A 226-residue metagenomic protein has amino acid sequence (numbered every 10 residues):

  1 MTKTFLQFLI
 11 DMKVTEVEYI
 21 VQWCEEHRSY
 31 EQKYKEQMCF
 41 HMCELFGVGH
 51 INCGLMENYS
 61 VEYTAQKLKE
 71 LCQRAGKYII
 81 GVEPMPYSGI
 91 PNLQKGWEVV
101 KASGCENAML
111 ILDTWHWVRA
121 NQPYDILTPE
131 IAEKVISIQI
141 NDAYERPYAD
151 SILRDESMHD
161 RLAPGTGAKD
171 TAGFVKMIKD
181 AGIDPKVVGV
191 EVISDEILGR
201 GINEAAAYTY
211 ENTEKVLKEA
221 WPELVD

Functional and structural regions predicted by a protein language model:
M1-F5, K35, G173-F174: Alpha-helical scaffolding within the catalytic cores of extracellular/periplasmic polymer-degrading hydrolases
F8-L110, R119, G201-Y208, N212 (+1 more regions): Active-site acidic/histidine proton-transfer and metal-coordination neighborhood in alpha/beta enzyme cores
V21, P86, H116, D142-E145 (+1 more regions): Short, glycine/acidic-enriched loop or turn micro-motifs at the edges of active sites
Y30, L93-Q94, V118-P185, G199-E204: Gly/Pro-rich active-site loop or hairpin
C43, I80, D113, I138 (+4 more regions): Conserved, mostly hydrophobic/aromatic
G54, N141, E191: Conserved residues at the C-terminal ends of beta-strands
K186-L198: Short helix/strand-capping connector loops at secondary-structure junctions
E191, P222-D226: Short, flexible loop/turn segments with low-complexity composition
